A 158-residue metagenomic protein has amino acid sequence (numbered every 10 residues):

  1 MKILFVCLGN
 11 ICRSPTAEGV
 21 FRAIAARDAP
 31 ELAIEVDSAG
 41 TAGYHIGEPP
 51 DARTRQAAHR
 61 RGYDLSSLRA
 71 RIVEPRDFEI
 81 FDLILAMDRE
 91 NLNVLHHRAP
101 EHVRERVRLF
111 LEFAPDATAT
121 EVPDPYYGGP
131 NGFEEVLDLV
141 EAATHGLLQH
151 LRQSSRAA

Functional and structural regions predicted by a protein language model:
M1-I80, Q149-A158: Conserved active-site segments centered on acidic
C7, A58, L85-A86, V140: Hydrophobic structural packing positions in well-ordered secondary structure
S14, D88-R89: Helix N-cap/beta->alpha junction signal
D77, L83, R89-A158: Phosphate-binding/catalytic loops
